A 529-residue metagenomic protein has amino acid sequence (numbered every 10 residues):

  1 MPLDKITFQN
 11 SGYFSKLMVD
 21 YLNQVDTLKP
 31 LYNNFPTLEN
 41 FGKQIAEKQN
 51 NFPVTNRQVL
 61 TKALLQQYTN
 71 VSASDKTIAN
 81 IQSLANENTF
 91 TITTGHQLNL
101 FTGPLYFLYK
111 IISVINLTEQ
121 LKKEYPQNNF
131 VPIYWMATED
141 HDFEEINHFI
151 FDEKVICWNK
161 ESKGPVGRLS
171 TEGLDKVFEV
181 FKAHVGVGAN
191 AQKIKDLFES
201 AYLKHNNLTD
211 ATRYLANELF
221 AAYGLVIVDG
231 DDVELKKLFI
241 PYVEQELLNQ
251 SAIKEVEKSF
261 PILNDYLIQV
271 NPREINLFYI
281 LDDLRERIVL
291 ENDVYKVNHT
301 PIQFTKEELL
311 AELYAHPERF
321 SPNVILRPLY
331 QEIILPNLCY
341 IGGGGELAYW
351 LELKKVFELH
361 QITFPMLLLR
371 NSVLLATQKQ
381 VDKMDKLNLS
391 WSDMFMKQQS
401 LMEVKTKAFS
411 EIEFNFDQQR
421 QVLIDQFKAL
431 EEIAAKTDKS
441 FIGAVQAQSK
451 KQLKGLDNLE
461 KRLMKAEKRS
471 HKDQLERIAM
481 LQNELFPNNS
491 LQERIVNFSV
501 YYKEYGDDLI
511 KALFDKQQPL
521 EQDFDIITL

Functional and structural regions predicted by a protein language model:
M1-A73, G95: N-terminal leader/transition segments
M1-P2, L215-F304, A311, S400 (+1 more regions): Long, compositionally biased intrinsically disordered regions
E87-K122: N-terminal catalytic cores of NTP/NDP-binding nucleotidyl/phosphoryl-transfer enzymes
P104-L105, T118-D142, P365: Glycine-rich phosphate/pyrophosphate-binding loops and their adjacent beta-strand/loop elements at enzyme active sites
L105-Y106, F143-F149, L238-V243: Short acidic, glycine/serine/threonine-rich loops at helix termini
F143-I150, L375-T406: A structural-propensity feature for long, helix-poor, extended segments
I150-V177: A glycine-rich helix N-cap at a beta->alpha junction
R273-L338, G344-K355, F364-M366, L375-T377 (+1 more regions): A translation/RNA-centric and nucleic-acid-associated enzymatic feature enriched in Class II aminoacyl-tRNA synthetases
